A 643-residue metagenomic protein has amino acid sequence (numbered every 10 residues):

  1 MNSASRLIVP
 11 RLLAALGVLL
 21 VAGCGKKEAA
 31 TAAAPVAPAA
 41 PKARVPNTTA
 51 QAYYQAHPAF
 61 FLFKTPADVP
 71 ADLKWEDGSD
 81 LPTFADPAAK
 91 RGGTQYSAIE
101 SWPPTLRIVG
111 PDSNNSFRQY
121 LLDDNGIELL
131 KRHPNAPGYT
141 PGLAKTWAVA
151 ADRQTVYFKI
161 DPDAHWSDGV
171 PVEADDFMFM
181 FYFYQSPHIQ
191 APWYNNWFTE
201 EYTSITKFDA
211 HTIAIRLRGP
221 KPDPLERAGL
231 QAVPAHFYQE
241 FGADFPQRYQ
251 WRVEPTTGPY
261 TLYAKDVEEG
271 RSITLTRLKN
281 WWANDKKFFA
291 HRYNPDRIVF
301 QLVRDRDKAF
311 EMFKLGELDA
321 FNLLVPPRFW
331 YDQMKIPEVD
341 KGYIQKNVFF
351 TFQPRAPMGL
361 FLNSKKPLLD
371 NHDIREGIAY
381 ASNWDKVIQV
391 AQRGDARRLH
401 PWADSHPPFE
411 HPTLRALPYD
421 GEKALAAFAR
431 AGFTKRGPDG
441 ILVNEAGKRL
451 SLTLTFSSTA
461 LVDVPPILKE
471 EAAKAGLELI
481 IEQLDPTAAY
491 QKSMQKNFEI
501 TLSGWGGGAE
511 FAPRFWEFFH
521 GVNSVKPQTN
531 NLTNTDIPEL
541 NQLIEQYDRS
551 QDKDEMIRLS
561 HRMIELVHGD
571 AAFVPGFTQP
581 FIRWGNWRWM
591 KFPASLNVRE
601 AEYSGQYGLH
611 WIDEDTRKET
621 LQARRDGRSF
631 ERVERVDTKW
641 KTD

Functional and structural regions predicted by a protein language model:
K27-E28, K90, Y194-A243, R248-W251 (+1 more regions): Surface-exposed binding/hinge segments that line and control ligand-binding clefts or catalytic entry sites
K27-K42, P46, G78, D266 (+6 more regions): Detector for C-terminal structural segments
F61-T83, G92-A151, Y182, P255: N-terminal lobe/hinge region of extracytoplasmic solute-binding protein
Y96, E173-M180, A210-R216, P259 (+8 more regions): Alpha-helical secondary-structure segments
P104, P111-S116, Y120-N135, L230-R297 (+4 more regions): Gly/Pro-rich hinge or "lid" segments in bacterial periplasmic/extracellular proteins
K145, S167, R216-H236, V253-D305 (+4 more regions): Aromatic-rich, solvent-exposed beta-strand/loop patch
D161, R248-Y249, W281-M334, K469 (+1 more regions): Ligand-site clamp/hinge motif
S186-P187, A191, I205-K207, K265-T274 (+5 more regions): Extracellular/periplasmic solute-recognition and catalytic clefts
